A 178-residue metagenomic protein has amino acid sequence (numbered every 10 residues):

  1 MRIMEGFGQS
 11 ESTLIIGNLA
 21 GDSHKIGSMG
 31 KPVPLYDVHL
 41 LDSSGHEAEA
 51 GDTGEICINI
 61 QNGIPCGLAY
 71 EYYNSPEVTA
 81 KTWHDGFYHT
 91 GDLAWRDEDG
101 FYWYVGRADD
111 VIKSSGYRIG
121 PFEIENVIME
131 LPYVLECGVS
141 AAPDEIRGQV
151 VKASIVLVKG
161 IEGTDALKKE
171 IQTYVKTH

Functional and structural regions predicted by a protein language model:
M1-K25, D37, S44-E47, V175: Gly/Ser/Thr-rich phosphate-binding loop
M4-E11, G30-P32, S140-A142: Beta-strand->loop->alpha-helix junctions that form or flank phosphate-binding loops in nucleotide-handling enzymes
G8, V38, L93-H178: AMP-binding/adenylate-forming catalytic core of the ANL superfamily
S12, P34-Y36, G54, Q149-V151: Change "...and in nucleic-acid phosphodiester-cleaving endonucleases..." to "...and in nucleic-acid processing enzymes
H24, D42-S43, A48-G51, D97 (+1 more regions): Short, acidic, Ser/Thr-enriched surface-loop or helix-capping motifs
G27-P32, T82-G86: Short Gly/Pro-enriched turn/cap motifs at secondary-structure boundaries
P32-L35, H46-K81: Conserved ATP/PPi-binding loop(s) of AMP-dependent carboxylate-activating enzymes
